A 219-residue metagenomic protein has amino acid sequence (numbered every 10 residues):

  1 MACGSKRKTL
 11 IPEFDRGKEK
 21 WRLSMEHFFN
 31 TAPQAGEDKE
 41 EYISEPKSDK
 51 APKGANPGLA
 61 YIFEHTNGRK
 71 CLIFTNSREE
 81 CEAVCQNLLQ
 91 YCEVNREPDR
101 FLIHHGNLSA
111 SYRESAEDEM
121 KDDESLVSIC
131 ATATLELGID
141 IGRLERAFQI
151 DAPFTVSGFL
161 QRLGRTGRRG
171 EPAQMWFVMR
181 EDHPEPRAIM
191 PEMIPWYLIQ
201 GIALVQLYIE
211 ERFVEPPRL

Functional and structural regions predicted by a protein language model:
M1-A2, A83-L88, S115-E119, D140-R146 (+2 more regions): Alpha-helical scaffold elements adjacent to nucleotide-binding pockets in ATP/GTP-utilizing enzyme cores
M1-R78, E181-D182, Y197-E210: Conserved interdomain linker/interface between the two RecA-like ATPase lobes of SF2 helicase motors
S5, R16-K20, F28-T31, R78-C81 (+5 more regions): Conserved nucleotide-binding/hydrolysis micro-motifs of P-loop NTPases
R7-F14, C92-S111: Conserved RecA-like helicase motor-core motifs
N76, I129-E136, R143: Beta-edge loop/turn motif
S77-R100: Conserved helicase motor "Helicase C" RecA-like lobe of SF1/SF2 P-loop NTPases
A83, F101-A133: Conserved helicase ATPase core of P-loop NTP-dependent helicases/translocases
D123-L126, F148-P216: Conserved segment of the helicase C-terminal RecA-like domain
